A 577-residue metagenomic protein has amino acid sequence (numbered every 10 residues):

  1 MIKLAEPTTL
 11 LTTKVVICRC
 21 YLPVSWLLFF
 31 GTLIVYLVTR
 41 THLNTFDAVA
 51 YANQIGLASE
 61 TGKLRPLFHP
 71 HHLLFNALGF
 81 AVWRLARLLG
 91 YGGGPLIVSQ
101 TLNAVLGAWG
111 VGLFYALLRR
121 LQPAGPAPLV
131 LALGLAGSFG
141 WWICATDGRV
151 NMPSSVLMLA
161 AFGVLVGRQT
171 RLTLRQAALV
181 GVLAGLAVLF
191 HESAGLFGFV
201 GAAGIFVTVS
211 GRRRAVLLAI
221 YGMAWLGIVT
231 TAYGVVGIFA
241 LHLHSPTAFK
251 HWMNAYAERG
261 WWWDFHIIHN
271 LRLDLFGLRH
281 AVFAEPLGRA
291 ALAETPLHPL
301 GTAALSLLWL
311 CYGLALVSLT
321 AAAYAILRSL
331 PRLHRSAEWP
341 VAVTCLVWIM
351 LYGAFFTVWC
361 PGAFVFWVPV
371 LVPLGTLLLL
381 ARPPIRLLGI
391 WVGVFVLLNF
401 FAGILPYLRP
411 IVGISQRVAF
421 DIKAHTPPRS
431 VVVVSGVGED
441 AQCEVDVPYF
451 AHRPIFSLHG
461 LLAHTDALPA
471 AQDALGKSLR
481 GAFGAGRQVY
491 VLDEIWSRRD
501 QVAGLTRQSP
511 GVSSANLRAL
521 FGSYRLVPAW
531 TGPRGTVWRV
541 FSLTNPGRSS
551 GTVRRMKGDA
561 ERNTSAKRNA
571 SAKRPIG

Functional and structural regions predicted by a protein language model:
L4, G288-E338: Hydrophobic, aromatic-rich transmembrane alpha-helices and their immediate juxtamembrane boundary segments
L27-G31, V130, L314-T357: Transmembrane alpha-helix segments characteristic of polytopic inner-membrane glycan-assembly/cell-envelope
Y36-N44, A58-A81, L89, G93-V105 (+1 more regions): Membrane-proximal lumenal/periplasmic loop motifs of glycosylation machinery
T101-Q122, A160, V164, T320-R328: Transmembrane-helix motifs of polytopic, lipid-linked glycan transferases
G140-N151, A363-F364: Short acidic/glycine- and proline-prone juxtamembrane loop motifs at membrane-interface regions of multi-pass membrane
L218-T295, V317: Membrane-lumen/periplasm interface segments of specific transmembrane helices in polyprenyl phosphate-linked
M223-L226, V317, V341, C345-M350 (+1 more regions): Signature aromatic-anchored transmembrane alpha helix within multi-pass, membrane-resident enzymes that catalyze glycan
V396-P448, P454-I455: Membrane-embedded, lumen/periplasm-facing catalytic core of multi-pass transferases that use lipid-linked donors
